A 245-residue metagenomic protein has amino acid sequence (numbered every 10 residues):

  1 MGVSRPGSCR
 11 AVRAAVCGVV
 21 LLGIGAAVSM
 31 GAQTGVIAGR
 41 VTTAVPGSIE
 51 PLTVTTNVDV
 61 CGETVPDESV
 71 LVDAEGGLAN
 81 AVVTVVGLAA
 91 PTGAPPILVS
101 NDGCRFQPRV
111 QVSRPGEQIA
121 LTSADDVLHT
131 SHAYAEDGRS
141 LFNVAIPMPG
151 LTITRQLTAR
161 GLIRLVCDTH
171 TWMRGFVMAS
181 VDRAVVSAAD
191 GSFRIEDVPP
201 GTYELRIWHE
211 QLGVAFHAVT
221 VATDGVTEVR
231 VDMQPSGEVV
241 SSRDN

Functional and structural regions predicted by a protein language model:
M1-V12: N-terminal secretory signal peptides that target proteins for export/translocation
A14-A27: Bacterial N-terminal signal peptides
G31-N245: Extracytoplasmic copper-binding redox domains, predominantly the cupredoxin/blue-copper superfamily
